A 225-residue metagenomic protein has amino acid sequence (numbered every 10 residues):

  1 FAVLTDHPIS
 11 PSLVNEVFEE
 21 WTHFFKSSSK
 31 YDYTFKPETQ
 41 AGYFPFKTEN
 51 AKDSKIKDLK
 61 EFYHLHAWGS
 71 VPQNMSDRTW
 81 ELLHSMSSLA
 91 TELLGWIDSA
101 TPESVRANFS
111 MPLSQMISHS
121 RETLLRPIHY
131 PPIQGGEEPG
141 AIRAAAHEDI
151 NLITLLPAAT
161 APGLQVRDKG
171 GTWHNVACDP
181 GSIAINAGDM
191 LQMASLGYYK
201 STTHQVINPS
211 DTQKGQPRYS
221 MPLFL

Functional and structural regions predicted by a protein language model:
F1-L225: Peripheral, non-catalytic segments flanking oxidoreductase cores
